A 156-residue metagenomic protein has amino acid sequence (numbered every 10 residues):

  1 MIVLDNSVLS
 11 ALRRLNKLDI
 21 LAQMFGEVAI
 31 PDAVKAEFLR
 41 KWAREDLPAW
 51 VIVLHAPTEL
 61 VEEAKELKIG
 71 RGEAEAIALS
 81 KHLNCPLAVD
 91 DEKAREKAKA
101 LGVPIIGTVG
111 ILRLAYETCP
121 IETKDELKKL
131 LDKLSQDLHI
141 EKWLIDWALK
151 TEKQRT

Functional and structural regions predicted by a protein language model:
M1-C85, E92, V103, K129 (+1 more regions): Active-site-proximal, substrate-binding regions of enzyme catalytic domains and RNA-binding/basic surfaces
A88-T118: Mid-chain, well-packed structural core segment of small domains
V109-R155: Hydrophobic alpha-helical interaction segments
